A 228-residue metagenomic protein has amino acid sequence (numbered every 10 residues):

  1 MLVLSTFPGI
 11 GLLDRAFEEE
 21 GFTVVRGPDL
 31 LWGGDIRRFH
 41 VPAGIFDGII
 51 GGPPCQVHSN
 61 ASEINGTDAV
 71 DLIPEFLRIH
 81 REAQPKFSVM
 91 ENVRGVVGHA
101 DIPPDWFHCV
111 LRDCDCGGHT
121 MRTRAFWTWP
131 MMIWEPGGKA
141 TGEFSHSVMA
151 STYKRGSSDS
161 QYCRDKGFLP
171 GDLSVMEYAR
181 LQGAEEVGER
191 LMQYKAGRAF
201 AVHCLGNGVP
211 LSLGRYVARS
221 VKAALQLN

Functional and structural regions predicted by a protein language model:
L2-V41, G51, L72: SAM cofactor-binding core of SAM-dependent methyltransferases, primarily the Rossmann-like beta-alpha-beta module
T6, R38-G48, C55-R190, A201: Class I S-adenosyl-L-methionine
D14, E18-G21, V97, P103 (+1 more regions): Class I S-adenosyl-L-methionine
M192-R198: Phosphopantetheine carrier-protein modules
P210: A helicase ATPase "motif cassette" and its flanking acidic/Ser/Thr-rich regulatory loops
G214: Acidic-aromatic/histidine active-site loop/patch
A218-N228: Short, hydrophobic alpha-helical segments
